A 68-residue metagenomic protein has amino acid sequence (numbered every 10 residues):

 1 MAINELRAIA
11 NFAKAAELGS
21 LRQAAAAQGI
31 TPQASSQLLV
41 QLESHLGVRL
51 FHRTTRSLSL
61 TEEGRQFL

Functional and structural regions predicted by a protein language model:
A2-R7: Short helix-coil-helix linker/hinge
A8-A15, F67: Short alpha-helical "packing" element that flanks the helix-turn-helix/winged-helix DNA-binding module
A13-G29: Short helix-boundary/capping micro-motifs
A26-A27, S44, R65: Alpha-helical residues within the helix-turn-helix
T31-A34, L38-Q41: Residues within the DNA-recognition helix of helix-turn-helix
E43-L60: A short LG(V/I)-centered, amphipathic sequence patch enriched for acidic residue(s) preceding the LG motif
E62-L68: Short, cationic-aromatic polyanion-contact patches
